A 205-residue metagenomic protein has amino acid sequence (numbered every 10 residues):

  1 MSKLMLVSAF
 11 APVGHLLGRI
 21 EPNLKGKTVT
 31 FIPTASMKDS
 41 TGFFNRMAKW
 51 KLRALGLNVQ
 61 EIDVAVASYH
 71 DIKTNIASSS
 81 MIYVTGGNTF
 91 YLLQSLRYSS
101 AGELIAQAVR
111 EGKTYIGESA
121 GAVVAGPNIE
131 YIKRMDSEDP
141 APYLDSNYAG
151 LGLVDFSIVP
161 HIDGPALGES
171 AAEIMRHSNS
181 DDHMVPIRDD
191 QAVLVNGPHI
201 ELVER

Functional and structural regions predicted by a protein language model:
M1-M81, T85: N-terminal beta1-alpha1 cap of cysteine-dependent amidohydrolase-like domains
S8-F10, Q191-A192, N196-R205: Patatin-like phospholipase A catalytic core
M37, G87-F90, G121, D163: Short glycine-rich anion-binding loops that position phosphate/pyrophosphate groups of nucleotides and phosphorylated
F90, A122-A125, A192-L194: Short, active-site-adjacent cap segments at secondary-structure transitions
Q94-S95, A101-G164: Class I SAM-dependent methyltransferase SAM-binding "motif I" and its flanking Rossmann-like core
A149-G197: Conserved anion/nucleotide-ligand pocket segment
